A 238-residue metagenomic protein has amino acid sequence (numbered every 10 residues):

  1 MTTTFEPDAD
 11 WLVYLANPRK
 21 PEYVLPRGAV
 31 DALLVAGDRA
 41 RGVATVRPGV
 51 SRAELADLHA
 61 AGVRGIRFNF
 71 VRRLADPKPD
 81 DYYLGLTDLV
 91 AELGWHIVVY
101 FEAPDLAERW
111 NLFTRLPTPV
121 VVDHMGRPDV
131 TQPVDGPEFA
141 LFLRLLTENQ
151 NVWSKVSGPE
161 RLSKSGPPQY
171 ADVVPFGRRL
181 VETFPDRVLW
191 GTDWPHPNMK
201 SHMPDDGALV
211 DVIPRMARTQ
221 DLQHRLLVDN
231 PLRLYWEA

Functional and structural regions predicted by a protein language model:
M1, D8, A29, E54 (+5 more regions): Alpha-helical packing segments of well-folded alpha/beta enzyme cores
M1-W11, R179, P185-L189, S201-A238: Mid-to-C-terminal alpha-helical segments outside catalytic/metal-binding sites
V13-Y14, R67, V121, K155: Structural recognition of the beta-strand scaffold that forms the well-ordered cores of secreted hydrolase catalytic
R19-P104, W110-N111, K155-P167: Active-site gating/metal-coordination segments in enzymes
Y23-V43, V173-V181, D205-R215: Short, electropositive alpha-helical surface patch
A29, L58, I66, V90 (+6 more regions): Conserved, mostly hydrophobic/aromatic
P79-W190: Catalytic pocket-lining loop regions of alpha/beta-barrel enzymes, especially the amidohydrolase/enolase/GH5 lineages
P197-M199: An amphipathic alpha-helical core segment
